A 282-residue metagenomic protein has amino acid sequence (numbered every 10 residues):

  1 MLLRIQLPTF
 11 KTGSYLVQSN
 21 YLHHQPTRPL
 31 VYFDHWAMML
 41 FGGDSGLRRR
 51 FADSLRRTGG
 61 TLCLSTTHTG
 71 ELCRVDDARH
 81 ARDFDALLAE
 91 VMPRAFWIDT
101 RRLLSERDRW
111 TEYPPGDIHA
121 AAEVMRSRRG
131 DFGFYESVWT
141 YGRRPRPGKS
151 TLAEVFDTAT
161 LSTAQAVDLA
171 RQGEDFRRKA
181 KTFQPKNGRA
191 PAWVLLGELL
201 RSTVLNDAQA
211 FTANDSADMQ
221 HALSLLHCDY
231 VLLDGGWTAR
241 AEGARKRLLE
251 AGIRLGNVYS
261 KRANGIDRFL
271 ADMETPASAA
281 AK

Functional and structural regions predicted by a protein language model:
L2-T66, G70-N214, A239-A251, D267-A277: Short, well-structured N-terminal submotif of metal-dependent ribonuclease cores
D34, D218, D234: Acidic active-site catalytic centers that drive phospho-/nucleotidyl reactions and related ester hydrolyses
L72, S216-C228: Acidic, metal-associated active-site segment
H227, G235-K261: Accessory, usually C-terminal, subdomains that scaffold auxiliary metal cofactors
G256, A271, A279-A281: Acidic, proline/glycine-rich low-complexity IDRs
A263, D267, A281-K282: Pol beta-like nucleotidyltransferase catalytic core
